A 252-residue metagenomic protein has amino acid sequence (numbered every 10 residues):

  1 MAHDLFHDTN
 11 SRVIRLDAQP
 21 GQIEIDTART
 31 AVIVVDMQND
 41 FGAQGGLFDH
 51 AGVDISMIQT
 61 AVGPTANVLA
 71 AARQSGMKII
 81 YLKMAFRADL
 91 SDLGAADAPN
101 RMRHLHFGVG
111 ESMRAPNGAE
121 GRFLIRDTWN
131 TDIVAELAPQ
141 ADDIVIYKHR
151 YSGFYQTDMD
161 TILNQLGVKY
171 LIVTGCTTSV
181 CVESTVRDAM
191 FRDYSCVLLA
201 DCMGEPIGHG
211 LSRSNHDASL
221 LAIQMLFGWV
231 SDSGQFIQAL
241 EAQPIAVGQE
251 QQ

Functional and structural regions predicted by a protein language model:
M1-A31, D40, I58, N67 (+3 more regions): Active-site-adjacent betaalpha module
T27-A51: Short, contiguous, helix-prone interaction/anchoring segments in small proteins
M37, M84, D201: Active-site loop/turn elements of alpha/beta-hydrolase fold enzymes, especially the short glycine-/histidine-rich
G46-V53, G94-A95, A189: Surface-exposed, active-site-proximal loop segments in enzymatic domains
L47-T65: Cys-nucleophile CN-hydrolase/nitrilase-fold catalytic domain and related Cys-dependent amidase chemistry that acts on
K78: Phosphate-/polyanion-interacting regions in eukaryotic proteins
Y81-L90: Catalytic-core segment of enzymes that process non-peptidic bonds
